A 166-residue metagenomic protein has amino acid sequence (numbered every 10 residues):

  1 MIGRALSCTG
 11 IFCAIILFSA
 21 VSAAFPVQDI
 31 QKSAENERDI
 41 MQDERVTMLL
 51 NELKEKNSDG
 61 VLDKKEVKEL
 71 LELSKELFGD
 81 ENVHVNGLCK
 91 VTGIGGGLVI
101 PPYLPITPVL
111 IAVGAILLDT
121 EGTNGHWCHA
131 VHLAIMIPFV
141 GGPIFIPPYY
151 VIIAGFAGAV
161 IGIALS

Functional and structural regions predicted by a protein language model:
M1-M41: Secretory targeting signatures
S7, S19-S22, S33, S58 (+3 more regions): Generic serine detector
I15, T47-N51, I163: Intrinsic-disorder/low-complexity peptide segments enriched for small residues
I16, E66, P101-P102: Residues at secondary-structure transition points
F25-G96: N-terminal propeptides/leader regions of secreted preproproteins that are proteolytically removed before maturation
E76-S166: Mature secreted bioactive peptide module from preproproteins
